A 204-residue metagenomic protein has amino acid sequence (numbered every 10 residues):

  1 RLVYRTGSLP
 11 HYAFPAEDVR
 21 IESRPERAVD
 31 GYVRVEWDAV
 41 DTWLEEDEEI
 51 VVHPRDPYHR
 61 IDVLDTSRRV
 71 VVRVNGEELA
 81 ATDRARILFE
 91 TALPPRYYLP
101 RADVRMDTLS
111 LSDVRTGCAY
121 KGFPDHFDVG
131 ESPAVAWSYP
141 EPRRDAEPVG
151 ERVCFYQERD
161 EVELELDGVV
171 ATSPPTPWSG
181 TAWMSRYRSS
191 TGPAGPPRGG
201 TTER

Functional and structural regions predicted by a protein language model:
R1-R204: Terminal leader/tail segments of proteins
